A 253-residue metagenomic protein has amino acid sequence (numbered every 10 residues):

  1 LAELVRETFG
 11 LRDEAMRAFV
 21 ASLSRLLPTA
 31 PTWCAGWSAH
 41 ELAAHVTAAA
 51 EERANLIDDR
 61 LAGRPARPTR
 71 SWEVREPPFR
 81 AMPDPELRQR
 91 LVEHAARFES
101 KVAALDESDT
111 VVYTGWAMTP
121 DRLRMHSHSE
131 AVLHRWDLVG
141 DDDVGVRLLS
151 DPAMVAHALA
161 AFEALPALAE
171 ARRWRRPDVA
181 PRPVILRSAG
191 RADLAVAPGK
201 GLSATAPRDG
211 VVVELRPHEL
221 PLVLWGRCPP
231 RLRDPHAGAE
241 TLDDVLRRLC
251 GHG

Functional and structural regions predicted by a protein language model:
L1-L4, E51-S108, V144-L148, M154: Short, helix-capping/interhelical loops that line the mouth of catalytic, cofactor-, or ligand-binding pockets
L1-T29: Non-cleavable N-terminal signal-anchor transmembrane helices
F9-F19, A39-A54, E76-V102, R124-L138: Alpha-helical transition-metal enzyme core signature, strongest for iron centers
R25-T69, T114-R173, L220, L224: Short, contiguous alpha-helical
R70, D109-G115, G201-S203: Conserved catalytic-core motifs characterized by acidic clusters
A156-V196: A glycine-rich beta-turn/hairpin centered on an aromatic-Pro dipeptide
P183-V212, R216: Acidic/His-leaning functional-site neighborhoods
A206-G253: C-terminal interaction segments
